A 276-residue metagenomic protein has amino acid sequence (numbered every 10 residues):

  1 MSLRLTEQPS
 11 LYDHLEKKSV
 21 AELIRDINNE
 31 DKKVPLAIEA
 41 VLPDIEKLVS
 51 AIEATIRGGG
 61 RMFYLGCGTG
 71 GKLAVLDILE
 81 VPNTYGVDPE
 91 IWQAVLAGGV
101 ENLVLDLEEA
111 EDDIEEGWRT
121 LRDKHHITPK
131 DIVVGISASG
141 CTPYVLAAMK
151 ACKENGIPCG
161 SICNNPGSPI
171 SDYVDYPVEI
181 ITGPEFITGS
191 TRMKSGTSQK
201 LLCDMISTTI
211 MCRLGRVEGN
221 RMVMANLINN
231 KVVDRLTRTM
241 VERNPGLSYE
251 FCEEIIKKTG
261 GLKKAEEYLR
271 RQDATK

Functional and structural regions predicted by a protein language model:
M1-A37: Cofactor-/ligand-binding subdomain signature composed of acidic, glycine-rich, tryptophan-containing flexible loops
N28-V34, A94-L105, E218, E242 (+1 more regions): Gly-rich Lys/Arg/Thr-decorated short loops/hinges at beta-loop-alpha junctions or inter-strand turns that position
E30-A40, D106, V133-G135: Short, basic, glycine/proline-bearing loop/turn elements
A40-T55: A short, well-structured juxtamembrane/interface segment
E53-I56, K124-H126: Glycine-rich helix-loop-beta junction characteristic of Rossmann-like nucleotide cofactor-binding loops
F63-L201, T208-L214: Glycine-rich phosphate-binding loops that contact phosphosugars or nucleotide phosphates
I210-K276: Short, amphipathic alpha-helical interaction segments embedded in low-complexity terminal/linker regions of eukaryotic
